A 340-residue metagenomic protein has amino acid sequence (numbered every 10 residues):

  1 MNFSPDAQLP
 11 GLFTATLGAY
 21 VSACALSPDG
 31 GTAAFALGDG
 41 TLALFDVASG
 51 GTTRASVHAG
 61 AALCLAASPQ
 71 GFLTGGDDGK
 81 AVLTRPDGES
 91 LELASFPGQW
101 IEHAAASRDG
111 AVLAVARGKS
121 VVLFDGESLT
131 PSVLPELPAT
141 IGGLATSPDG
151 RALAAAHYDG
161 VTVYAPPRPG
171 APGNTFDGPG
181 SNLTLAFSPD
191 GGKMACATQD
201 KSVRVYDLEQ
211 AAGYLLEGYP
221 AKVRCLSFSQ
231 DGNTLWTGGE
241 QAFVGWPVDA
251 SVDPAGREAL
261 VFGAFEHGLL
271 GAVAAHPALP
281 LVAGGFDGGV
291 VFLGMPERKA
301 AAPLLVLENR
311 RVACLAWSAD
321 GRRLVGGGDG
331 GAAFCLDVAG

Functional and structural regions predicted by a protein language model:
M1-G340: WD40-repeat beta-propeller superdomains and closely related acidic/aromatic-rich repeat-like regions
